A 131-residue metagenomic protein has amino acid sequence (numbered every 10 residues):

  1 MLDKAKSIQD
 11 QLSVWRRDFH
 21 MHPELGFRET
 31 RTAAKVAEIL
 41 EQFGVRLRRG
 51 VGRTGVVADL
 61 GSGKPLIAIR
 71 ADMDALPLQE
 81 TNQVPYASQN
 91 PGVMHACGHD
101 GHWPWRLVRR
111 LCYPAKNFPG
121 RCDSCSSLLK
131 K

Functional and structural regions predicted by a protein language model:
L2-H95, P104, C112-D123: Acidic/His- and Gly-rich active-site-bordering loop/insert found across diverse amide/peptide-bond hydrolases
M73, S126-K131: Acidic, glycine-rich active-site loops and adjacent beta-strand->loop/helix elements that engage anionic groups
L107: Cytochrome P450 heme-iron axial ligand motif
